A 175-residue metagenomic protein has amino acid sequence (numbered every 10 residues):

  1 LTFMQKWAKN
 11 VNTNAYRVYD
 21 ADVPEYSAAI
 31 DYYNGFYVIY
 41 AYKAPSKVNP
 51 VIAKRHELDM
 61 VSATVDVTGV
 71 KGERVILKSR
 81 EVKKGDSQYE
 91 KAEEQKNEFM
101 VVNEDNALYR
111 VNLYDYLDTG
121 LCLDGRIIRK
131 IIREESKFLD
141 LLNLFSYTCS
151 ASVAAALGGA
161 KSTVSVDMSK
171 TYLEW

Functional and structural regions predicted by a protein language model:
L1-F36, Y42-K43: Non-catalytic accessory regions of SAM-dependent methyltransferases
T2, N14-R17, R133-L142: Mobile, glycine- and charge-enriched loop segments and immediately flanking short secondary-structure elements within
A15, G72-R74, D140, S162: Residues at the N-termini of beta-strands
P24, A29-D31, H56-C122, K130 (+1 more regions): Non-catalytic substrate-recognition/targeting regions of SAM-dependent transferases
I39-I52: A short interface-forming secondary-structure element
D124-R129, T148: Active-site glycine-rich loop that binds ribose-phosphate moieties when present
E134-W175: Conserved SAM/SAH cofactor-binding pocket of Class I
